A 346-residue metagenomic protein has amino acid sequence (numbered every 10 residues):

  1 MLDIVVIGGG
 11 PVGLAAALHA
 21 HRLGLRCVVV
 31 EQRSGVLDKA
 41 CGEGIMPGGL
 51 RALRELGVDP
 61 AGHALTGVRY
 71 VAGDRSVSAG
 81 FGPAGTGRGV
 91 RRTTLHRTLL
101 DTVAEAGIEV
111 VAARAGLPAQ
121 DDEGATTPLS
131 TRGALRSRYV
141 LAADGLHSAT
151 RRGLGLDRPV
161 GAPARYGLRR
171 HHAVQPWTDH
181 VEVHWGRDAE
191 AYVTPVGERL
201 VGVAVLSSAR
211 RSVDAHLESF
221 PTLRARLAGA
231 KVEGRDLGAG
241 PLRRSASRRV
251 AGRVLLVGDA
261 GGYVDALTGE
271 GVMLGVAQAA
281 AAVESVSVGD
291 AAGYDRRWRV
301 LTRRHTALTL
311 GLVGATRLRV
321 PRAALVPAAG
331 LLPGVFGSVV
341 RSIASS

Functional and structural regions predicted by a protein language model:
M1-V12: Beta1/beta-strand and adjacent pyrophosphate-binding region of the FAD-binding site in flavoprotein oxidoreductases
I7-G9, L18-C41: Glycine-rich FAD pyrophosphate-binding loop
V12, G35, H147: Conserved Rossmann-like nucleotide-cofactor binding loop
D38-R69: N-terminal FAD cofactor-binding segment of flavoenzymes
R51, G62-G153, G161-R165: Conserved N-terminal helical subregion
Y139, G145-L223: Conserved FAD-binding catalytic core of PHBH/FMO-like flavoproteins
A209-V283, Y294: FAD/FMN-dependent oxidoreductases across multiple families
E284-S346: C-terminal helical "tail/cap" subdomain of flavin- and related membrane-associated enzymes
